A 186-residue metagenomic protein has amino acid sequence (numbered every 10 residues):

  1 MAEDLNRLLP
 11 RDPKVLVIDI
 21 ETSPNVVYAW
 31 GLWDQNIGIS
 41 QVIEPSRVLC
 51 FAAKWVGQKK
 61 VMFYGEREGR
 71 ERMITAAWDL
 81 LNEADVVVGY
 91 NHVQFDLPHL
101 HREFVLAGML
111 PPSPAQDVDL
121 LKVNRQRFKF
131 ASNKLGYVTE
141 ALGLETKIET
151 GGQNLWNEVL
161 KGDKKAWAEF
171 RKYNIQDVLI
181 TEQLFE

Functional and structural regions predicted by a protein language model:
M1-N6, F95-L97, L155-W156: Short, motif-level signal for alpha-helix interfacial/capping segments enriched in acidic residues and aromatics/proline
A2-N82: Conserved RNase H-like, two-metal-ion catalytic cores of nucleic-acid enzymes
D19-E21, D96, D119, D177: Acidic active-site catalytic centers that drive phospho-/nucleotidyl reactions and related ester hydrolyses
V27-A29, H99, R127, F185: Short, function-defining helix-loop hinge/capping sites that tune catalysis or transport
I39, I43, G65, V88-H92 (+2 more regions): Conserved aromatic-histidine-acidic binding/catalytic patches
I39, S113-L121, E149-N157: Short, surface-exposed recognition loops or helix-turn segments adjacent to catalytic cores
G57-A141: Conserved DEDDh/DEDDy metal-dependent 3′-5′ exonuclease domain
V88, Y137-E186: Acidic, Mg2+-coordinating catalytic module of metal-dependent nucleases/exonucleases that use a two-metal-ion mechanism
